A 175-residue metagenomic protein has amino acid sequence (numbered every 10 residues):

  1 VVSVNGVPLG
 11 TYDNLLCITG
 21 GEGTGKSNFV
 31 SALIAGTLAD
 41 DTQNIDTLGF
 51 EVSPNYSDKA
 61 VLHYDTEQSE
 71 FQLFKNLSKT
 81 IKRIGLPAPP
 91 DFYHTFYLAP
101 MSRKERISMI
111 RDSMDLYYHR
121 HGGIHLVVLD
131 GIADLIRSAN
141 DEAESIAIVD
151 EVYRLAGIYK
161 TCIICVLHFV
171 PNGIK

Functional and structural regions predicted by a protein language model:
V1-K82, P87: The Walker A/P-loop phosphate-binding site
P8, P54, Y117, R154-A156: A general structural signal for short secondary-structure junctions and capping/turn motifs
D13, G122-I124, K160: Short, high-confidence coil segments that cap the C-terminus of an alpha-helix and link into the following beta-strand
C17-I18, G23, S27-N28, A143-K175: Phosphate-binding/switch region of NTP-binding enzymes
F29, L33, N76, M109-S113 (+1 more regions): Well-ordered alpha-helical segments embedded in enzymatic catalytic cores
A35, A39, D134, P171: Active-site micro-motifs of SAM-dependent methyltransferase domains
A39, D115-H119, G157: Residue-level signal for alpha-helix termini/capping positions
I45, N55-N140: Conserved inter-motif catalytic segment of the P-loop NTP-binding fold
